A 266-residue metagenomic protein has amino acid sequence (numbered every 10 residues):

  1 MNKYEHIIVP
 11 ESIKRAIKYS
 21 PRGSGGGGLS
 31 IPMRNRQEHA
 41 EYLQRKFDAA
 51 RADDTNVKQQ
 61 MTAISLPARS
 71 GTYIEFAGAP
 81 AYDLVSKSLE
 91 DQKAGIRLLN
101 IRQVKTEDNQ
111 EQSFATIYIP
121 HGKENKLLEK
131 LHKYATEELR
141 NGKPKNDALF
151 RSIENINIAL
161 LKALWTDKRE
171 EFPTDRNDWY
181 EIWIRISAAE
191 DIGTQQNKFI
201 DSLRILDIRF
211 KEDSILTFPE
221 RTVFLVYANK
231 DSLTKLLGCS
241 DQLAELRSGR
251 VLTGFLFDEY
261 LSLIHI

Functional and structural regions predicted by a protein language model:
M1-R140: Long, charged/polar, low-complexity intrinsically disordered N-terminal extensions that precede catalytic
N35-H39, K143-E154, W183-E190: Short charge-dense sequence patches
R45-D53, D91, I153-L161, K198-R204 (+2 more regions): Short linear motifs at secondary-structure transitions and domain/linker junctions
T55-Y73, A159-W179: Short, surface-exposed loop and linker segments with low hydrophobicity and enrichment for Pro/Ser/Thr
Q92-K105, N146, F150-N155, F210-E212 (+1 more regions): A structural signal for short, hydrophobic beta-strand segments that form beta-sheets in beta-rich/all-beta domains
E137-I156, Q242-Y260: Conserved short beta-strand edge segments in small beta-sheet-based binding/regulatory domains
L164-F257: Low-complexity, highly charged intrinsically disordered N-terminal segments that act as targeting/localization
I264-I266: Conserved small/polar residues in nucleotide/adenosyl-binding loops
